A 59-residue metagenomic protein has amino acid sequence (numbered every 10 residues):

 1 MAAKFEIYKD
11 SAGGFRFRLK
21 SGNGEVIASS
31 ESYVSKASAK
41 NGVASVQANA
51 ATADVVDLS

Functional and structural regions predicted by a protein language model:
M1-F5, A51-A53: Short small/polar-residue motifs
A3-Y33, S38-V46: A structural feature that tracks compact, well-ordered secondary-structure segments with a strong bias toward
V46-V56: Short arginine-rich
